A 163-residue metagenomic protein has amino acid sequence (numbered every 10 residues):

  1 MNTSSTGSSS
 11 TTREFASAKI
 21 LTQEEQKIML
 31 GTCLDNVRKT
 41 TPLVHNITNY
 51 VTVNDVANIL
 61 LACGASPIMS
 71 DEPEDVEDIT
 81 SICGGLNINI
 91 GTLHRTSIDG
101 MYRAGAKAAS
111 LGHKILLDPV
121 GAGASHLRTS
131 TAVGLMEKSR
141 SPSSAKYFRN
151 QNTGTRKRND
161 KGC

Functional and structural regions predicted by a protein language model:
N2-M69: Glycine-rich phosphate/adenosyl-contacting loop at the front of the ribokinase-like
I20-L21, V76-C163: Glycine-rich phosphate/dinucleotide-binding loop and adjoining beta-alpha-beta core of small-molecule
N46, M69-S70, D118, K146: Active-site-adjacent beta-strand anchor residues
Y50, P73, G121: Residue-level "edge-of-site" marker
M69-E77: Glycine/proline-rich, flexible active-site/cofactor-binding loop segments that harbor closely spaced acidic
